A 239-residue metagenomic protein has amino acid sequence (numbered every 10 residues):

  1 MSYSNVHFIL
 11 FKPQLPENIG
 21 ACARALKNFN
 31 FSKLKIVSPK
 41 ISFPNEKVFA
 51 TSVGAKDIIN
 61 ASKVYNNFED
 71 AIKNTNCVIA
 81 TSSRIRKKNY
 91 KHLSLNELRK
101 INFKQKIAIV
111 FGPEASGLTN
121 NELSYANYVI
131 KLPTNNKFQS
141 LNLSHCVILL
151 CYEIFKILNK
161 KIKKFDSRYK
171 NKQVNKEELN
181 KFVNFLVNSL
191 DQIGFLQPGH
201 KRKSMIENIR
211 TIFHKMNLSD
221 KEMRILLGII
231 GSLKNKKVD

Functional and structural regions predicted by a protein language model:
M1-D239: Post-transcriptional modification and biogenesis factors for structured RNAs of the translation apparatus
